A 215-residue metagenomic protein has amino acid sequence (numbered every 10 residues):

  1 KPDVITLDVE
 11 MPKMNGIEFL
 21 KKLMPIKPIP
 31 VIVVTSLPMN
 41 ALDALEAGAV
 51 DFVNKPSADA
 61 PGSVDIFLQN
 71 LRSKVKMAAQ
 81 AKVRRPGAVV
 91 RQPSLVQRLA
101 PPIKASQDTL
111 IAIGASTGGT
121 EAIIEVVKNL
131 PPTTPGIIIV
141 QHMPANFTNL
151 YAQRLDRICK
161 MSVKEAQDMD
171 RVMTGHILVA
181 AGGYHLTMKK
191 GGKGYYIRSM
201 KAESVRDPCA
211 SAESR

Functional and structural regions predicted by a protein language model:
P2-T6, E10-R215: Conserved acid/base catalytic micro-environments in cytosolic active-site loops
